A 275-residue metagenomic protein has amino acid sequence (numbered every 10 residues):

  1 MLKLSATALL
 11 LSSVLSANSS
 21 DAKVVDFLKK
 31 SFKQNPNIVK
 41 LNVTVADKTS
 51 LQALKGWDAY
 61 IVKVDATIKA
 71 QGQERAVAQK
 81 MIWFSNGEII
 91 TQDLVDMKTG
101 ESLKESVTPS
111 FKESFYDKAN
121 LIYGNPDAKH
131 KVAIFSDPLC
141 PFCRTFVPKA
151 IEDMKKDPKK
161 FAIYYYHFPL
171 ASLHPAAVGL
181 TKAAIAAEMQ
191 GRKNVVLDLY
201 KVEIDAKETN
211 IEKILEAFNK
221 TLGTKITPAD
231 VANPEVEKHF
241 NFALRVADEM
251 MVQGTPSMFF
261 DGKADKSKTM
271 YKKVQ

Functional and structural regions predicted by a protein language model:
M1-S16: Gram-negative bacterial Sec-dependent N-terminal signal peptides
A17-N42: Short, non-transmembrane alpha-helical segments in secretory-pathway proteins
S19-V25, I61, L170-Q275: Cysteine-centric redox/oxidoreductase cores and disulfide-bonded domains
K40-Q79: Exposed beta-strand-loop-beta-strand "reactive/processing" segments of non-cytosolic proteins
A66-L103, I204-E208, F260-Q275: Non-catalytic, surface beta->alpha helical segment in thiol-disulfide oxidoreductase systems
K112-H130: A short beta-strand-turn-helix
S136, C143-K156, P169: Typically the conserved alpha-helix immediately C-terminal to a functionally engaged Cys/Sec in thioredoxin-like
S136-L139, G254: Short pre-active-site segment immediately N-terminal to redox-active cysteine/selenocysteine motifs in thiol-based
